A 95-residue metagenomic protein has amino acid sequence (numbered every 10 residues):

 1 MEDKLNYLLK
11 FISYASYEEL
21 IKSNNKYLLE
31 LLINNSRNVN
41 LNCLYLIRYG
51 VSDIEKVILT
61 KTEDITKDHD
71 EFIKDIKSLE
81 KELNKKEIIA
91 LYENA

Functional and structural regions predicted by a protein language model:
M1-A95: Long amphipathic alpha-helical repeat/alpha-solenoid cores
